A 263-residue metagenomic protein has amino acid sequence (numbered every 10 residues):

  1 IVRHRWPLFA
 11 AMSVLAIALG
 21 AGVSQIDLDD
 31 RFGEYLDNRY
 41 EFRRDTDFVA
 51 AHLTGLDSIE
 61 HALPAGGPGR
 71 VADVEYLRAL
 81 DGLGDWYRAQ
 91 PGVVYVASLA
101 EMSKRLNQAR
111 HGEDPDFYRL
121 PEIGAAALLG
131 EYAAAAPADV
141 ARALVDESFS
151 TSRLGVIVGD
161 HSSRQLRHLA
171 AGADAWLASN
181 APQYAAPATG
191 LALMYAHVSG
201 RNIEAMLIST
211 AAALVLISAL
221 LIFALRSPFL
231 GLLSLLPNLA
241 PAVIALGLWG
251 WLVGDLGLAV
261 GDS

Functional and structural regions predicted by a protein language model:
I1, R5-S263: Extracytoplasmic
